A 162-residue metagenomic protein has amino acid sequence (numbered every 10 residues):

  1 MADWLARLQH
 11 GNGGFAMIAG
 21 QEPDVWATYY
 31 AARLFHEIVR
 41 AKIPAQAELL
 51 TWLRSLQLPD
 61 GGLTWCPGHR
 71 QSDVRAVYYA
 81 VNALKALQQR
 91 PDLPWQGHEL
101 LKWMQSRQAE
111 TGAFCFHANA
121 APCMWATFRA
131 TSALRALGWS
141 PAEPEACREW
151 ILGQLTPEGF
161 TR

Functional and structural regions predicted by a protein language model:
M1, A16-A45, T64-Q96, E110 (+2 more regions): An alpha-helical repeat/solenoid feature that recognizes helix-turn-helix modules
M1-G14, A47-R54, D60: Low-complexity, Ser/Thr/Pro/Gly-enriched N-terminal "stalk/linker" regions
L5, W52-L53, L100-Q105, R148-L152: Buried hydrophobic core positions in alpha-solenoid tandem helical repeats
R7, G11, A31, E37-R40 (+1 more regions): Short helix-loop boundary/capping segments at the starts of domains
Q9, Q57, Q108, Q154-L155: Glutamine-centric residue-chemistry signal
